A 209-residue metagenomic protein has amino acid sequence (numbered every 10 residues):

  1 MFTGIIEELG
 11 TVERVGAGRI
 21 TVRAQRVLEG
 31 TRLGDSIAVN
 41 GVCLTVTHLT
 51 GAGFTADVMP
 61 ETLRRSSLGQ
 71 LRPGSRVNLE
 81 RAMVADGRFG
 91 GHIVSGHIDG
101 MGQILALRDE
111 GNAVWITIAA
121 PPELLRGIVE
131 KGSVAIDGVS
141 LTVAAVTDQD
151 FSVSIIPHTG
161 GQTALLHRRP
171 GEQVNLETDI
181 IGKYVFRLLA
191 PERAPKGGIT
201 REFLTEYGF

Functional and structural regions predicted by a protein language model:
M1-F209: Conserved loop->alpha-helix
